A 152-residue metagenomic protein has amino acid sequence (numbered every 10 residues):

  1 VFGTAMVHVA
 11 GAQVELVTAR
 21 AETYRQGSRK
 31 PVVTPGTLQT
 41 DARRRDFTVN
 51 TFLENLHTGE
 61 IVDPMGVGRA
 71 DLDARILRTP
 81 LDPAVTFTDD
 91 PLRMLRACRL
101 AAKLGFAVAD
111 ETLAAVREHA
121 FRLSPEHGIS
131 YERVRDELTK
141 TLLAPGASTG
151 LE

Functional and structural regions predicted by a protein language model:
V1-E152: Catalytic cores of the polymerase beta-like nucleotidyltransferase superfamily and closely associated nucleotide
